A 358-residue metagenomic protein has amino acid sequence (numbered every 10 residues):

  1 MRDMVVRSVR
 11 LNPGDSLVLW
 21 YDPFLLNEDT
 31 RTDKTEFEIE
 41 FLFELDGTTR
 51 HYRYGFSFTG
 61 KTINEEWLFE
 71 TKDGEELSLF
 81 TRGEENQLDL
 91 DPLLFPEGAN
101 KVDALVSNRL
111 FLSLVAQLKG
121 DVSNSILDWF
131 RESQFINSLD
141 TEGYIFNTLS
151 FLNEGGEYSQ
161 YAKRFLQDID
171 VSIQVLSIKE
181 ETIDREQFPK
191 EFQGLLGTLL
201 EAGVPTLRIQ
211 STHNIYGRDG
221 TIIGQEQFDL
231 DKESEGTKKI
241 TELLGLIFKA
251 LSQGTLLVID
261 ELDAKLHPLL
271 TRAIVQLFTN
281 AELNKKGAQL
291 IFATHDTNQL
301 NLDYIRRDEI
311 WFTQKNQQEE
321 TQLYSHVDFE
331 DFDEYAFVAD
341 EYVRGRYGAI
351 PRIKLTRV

Functional and structural regions predicted by a protein language model:
M1-R53, T59-G60: Conserved P-loop NTP-binding catalytic core
W20-E28, K179-G194: Beta-rich nucleic-acid/ligand-interaction surfaces
T30-T32, L45, F248-L251, N280-K286 (+1 more regions): Conserved catalytic network of the ASCE P-loop NTPase/AAA+ motor domain
E38, L45-Q187: Electropositive, glycine-dotted interaction segments that contact anionic polymers or phosphate-rich ligands
I39-G47, E70, H213-G220, Q317: Short acidic, glycine-rich loop/turn motifs
F192-F248, L262-P268: Conserved ABC ATPase signature
L257-D260: Catalytic Walker B motif of ABC-type/P-loop ATPase nucleotide-binding domains
R272-V358: C-terminal lobe/lid and adjacent interdomain/linker elements of RecA-like ASCE P-loop ATPase modules
